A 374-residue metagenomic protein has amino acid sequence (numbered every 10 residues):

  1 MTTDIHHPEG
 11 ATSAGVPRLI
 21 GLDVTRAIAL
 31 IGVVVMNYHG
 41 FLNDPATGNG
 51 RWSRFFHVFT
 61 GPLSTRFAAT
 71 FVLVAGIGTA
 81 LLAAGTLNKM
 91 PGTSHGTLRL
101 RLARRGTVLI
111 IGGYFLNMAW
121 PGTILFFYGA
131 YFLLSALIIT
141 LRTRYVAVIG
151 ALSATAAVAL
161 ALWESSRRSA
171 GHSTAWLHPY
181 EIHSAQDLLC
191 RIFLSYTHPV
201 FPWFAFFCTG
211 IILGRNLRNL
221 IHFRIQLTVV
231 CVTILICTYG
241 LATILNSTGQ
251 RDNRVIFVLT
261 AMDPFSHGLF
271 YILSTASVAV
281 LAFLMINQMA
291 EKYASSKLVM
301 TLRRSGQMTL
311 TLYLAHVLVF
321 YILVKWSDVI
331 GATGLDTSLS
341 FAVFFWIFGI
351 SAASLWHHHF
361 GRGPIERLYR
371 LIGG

Functional and structural regions predicted by a protein language model:
T2-G374: Alpha-helical transmembrane segments and their immediate juxtamembrane cytosolic regions
